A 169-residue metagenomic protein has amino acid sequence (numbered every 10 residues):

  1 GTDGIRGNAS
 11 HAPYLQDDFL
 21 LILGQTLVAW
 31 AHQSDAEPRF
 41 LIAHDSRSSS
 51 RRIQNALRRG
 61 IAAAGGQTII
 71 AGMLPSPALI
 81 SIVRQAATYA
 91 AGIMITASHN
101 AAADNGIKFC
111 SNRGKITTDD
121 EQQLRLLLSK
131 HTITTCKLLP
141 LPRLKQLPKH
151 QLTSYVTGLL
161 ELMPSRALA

Functional and structural regions predicted by a protein language model:
G1-D3, G92, T96-I107, E161-S165: Short, charged N-terminal helix-start/capping segments
G1-R59, A63-A64, P142-A169: An N-terminal, well-structured beta->alpha segment
T2, G7, H11, S76 (+3 more regions): Generic structural "secondary-structure junction" signal
Q16-L20, G72, E121: Short, charged, low-complexity patches
D18-F19, R59-A63, Y89, N112-K115 (+1 more regions): Short, low-complexity, polar/charged sequence segments that are solvent-exposed and flexible
L23-T26, G65-T68, M94-T96, T117-E121 (+1 more regions): Glycine-rich loops and low-complexity Gly/Arg-rich segments that provide flexible linkers or classic glycine-based
A29-Q33, R39-D104: N-terminal small/polar loop signature for handling phosphorylated ligands or for N-terminal nucleophile
N105-A169: Gly/Ser/Thr-enriched, mixed-charge loops and adjacent short helices that form phosphate/oxyanion-binding elements
